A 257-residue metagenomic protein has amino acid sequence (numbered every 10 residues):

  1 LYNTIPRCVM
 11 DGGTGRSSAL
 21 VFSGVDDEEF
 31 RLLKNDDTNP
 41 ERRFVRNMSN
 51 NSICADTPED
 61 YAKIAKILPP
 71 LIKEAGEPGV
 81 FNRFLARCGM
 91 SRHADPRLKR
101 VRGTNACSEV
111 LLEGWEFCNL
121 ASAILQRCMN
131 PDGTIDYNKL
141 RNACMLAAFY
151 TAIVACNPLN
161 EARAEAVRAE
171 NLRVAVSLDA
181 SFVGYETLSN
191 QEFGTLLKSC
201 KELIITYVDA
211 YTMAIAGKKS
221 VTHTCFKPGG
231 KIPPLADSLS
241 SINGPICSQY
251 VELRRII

Functional and structural regions predicted by a protein language model:
L1, S238-I257: Catalytic or ion-translocation cores adjacent to nucleophile or general acid/base/metal-coordination motifs in diverse
L1-C8, D56-L71, P78, M145 (+1 more regions): Alpha/propeptide regions of enzymes that mature by internal proteolysis
Y2-E29, P69-I72, G76-G79, F84-L85: Structural signature of the thiamine diphosphate
T4, T14-R16, S49, A62-L68 (+5 more regions): Short, well-ordered loop/turn elements at secondary-structure boundaries
G13-E59, A155-A162, A180-G229: Internal maturation/activation junctions in enzymes
P40, N47-N50, T57-C88, R92: Charged (Asp/Glu and Lys/Arg) segments that form or flank catalytic channels of large polymer- and nucleotide-handling
L71-L188, R254-I256: Function-dense linear segments that define catalytic or interfacial modules in macromolecule-processing proteins
E109-F117, A143, A166-S177, L196-Y207 (+3 more regions): Secondary-structure capping and boundary motifs in well-ordered enzyme cores
